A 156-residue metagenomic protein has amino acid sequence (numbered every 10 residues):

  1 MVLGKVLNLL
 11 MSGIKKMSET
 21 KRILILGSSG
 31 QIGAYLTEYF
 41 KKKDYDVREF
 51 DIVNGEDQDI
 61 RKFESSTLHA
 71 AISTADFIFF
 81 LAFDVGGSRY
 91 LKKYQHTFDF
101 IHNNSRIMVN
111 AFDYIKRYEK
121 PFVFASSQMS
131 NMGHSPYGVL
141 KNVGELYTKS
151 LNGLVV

Functional and structural regions predicted by a protein language model:
R22, D76-F77, P121: Structural motif
I23-K43: N-terminal Rossmann NAD(P)H-binding glycine-rich loop of SDR-like oxidoreductase domains
Y35, Y39, Y114, Y147: Rossmann-fold NAD(P)-dependent oxidoreductase module
R48-L68: Adenosine-cofactor binding site in Rossmann-like domains, unifying the SAM/SAH pocket of S-adenosylmethionine-dependent
S66-N103, M129-M132: NAD(P)H-binding glycine-rich loop region in Rossmannoid oxidoreductase-like domains and their noncatalytic homologs
T97-N110, N142-V143: Conserved internal alpha-helix in NAD(P)-dependent oxidoreductase domains
R106-V139, G153-V156: Conserved Rossmann-fold NAD(P)-dependent oxidoreductase catalytic core, especially the SDR/UDP-sugar
V143, Y147-L151: Hydrophobic alpha-helix immediately C-terminal to the catalytic Tyr-X-X-X-Lys motif of short-chain
